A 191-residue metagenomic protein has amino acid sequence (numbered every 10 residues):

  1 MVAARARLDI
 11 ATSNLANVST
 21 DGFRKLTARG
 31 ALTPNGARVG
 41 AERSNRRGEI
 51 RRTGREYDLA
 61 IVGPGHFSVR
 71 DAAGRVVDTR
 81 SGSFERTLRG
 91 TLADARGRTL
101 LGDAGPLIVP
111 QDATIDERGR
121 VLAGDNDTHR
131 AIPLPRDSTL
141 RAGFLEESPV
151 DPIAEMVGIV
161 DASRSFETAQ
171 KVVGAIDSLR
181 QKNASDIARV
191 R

Functional and structural regions predicted by a protein language model:
M1-R191: Amphipathic alpha-helical polymerization modules
